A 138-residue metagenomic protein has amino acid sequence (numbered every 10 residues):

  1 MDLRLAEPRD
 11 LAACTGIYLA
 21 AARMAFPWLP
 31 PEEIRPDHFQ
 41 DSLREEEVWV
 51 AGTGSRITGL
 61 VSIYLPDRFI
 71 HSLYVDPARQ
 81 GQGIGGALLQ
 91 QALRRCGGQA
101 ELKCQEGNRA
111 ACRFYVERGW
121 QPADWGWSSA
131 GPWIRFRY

Functional and structural regions predicted by a protein language model:
M1-L3: Extreme N-terminal starter segment of soluble prokaryotic enzymes
L5-A78, L89-Q91, R95, G126-S128: Acetyl-CoA-dependent GNAT
D76-Q82, E106-G107: Active-site acidic-Proline motif in GNAT/NAT acetyltransferases
G81-R94, C112-R113, E117: Conserved acetyl-CoA-binding loop-helix of GNAT-fold acetyltransferases
G85, L89, N108-A111, W127-I134: Short glycine/proline-centered loop/turn elements that form peptide/ligand docking sites
R95-G107: Conserved GNAT acetyl-CoA-binding A-motif
V116-W125: Conserved acetyl-CoA-binding loop of GNAT-fold acetyltransferases
